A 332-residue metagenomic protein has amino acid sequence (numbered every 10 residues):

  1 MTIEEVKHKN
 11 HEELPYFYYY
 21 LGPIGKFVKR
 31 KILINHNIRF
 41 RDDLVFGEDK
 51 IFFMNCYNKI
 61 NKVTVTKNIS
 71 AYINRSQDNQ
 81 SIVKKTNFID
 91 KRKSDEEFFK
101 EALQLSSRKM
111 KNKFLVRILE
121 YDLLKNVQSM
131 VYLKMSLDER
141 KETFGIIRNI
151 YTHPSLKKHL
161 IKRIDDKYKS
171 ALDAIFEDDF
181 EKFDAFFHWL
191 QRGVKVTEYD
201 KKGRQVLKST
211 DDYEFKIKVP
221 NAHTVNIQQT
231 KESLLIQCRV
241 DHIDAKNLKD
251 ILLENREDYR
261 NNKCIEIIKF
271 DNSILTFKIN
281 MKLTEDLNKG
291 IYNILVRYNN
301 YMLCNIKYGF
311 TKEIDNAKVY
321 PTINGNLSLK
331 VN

Functional and structural regions predicted by a protein language model:
M1-S106, S129-K134: Donor-binding/catalytic cores of nucleotide-activated saccharide and glycerol-phosphate transferases/polymerases
K7, R30-K31, R39-R41, K50 (+15 more regions): Arginine residue identity/basic-tract feature
I34, G47, K59-N61, Y121 (+3 more regions): Residue-level detector of solvent-exposed, low-hydrophobicity positions
I89, F114, V225-Q228: Short, solvent-exposed segments of well-ordered alpha helices
E97, E101-Q104, V116-R117, G145 (+1 more regions): Charged/polar, solvent-exposed surface patches and flexible loops
S106-N112: Acidic, serine/threonine- and proline-rich low-complexity regulatory regions
N112-K134: P-loop NTPase catalytic cores that bind/hydrolyze ATP
S129, L133-N332: Basic, ligand-binding patches in group-transfer machinery, especially extracytoplasmic/periplasmic segments
